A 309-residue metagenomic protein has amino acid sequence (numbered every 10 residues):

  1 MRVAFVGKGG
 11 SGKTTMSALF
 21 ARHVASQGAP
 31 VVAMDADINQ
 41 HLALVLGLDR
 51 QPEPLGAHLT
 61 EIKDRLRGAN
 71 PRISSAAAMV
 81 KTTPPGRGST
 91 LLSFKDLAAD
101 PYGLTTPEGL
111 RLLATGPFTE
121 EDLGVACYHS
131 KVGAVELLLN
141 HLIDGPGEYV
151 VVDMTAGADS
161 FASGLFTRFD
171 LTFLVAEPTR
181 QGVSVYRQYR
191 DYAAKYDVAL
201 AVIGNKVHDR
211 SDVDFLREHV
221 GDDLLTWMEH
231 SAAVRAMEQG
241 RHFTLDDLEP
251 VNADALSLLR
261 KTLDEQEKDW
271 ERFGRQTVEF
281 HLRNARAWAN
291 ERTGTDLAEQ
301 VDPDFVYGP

Functional and structural regions predicted by a protein language model:
R2, P30, L110, Y149-V151: Residue-level preference for the first positions of well-ordered beta-strands
R2-I38: Walker A/P-loop phosphate-binding motif and the immediately C-terminal alpha-helix
K8, A36-D37, T115-P117, M154-T155: Fold-independent oxyanion-binding glycine-rich loops and adjacent beta-strand/coil segments at enzyme active sites
L19, S26-Q27, H129-D246: Conserved catalytic-core segment of NTP-binding enzymes
H23-T106: N-terminal phosphate/diphosphate-binding loop that engages ATP/GTP or pyrophosphate donors across diverse enzyme folds
A33, L110-L112, L224-W227: Conserved beta-strand scaffold positions in the cores of enzyme catalytic domains, especially in NTP/NDP-utilizing
G88-T105, L112-V152: Cytosolic-facing regulatory segments adjacent to core modules
K195-P309: C-terminal lobe/tail of nucleotide-utilizing enzymes
